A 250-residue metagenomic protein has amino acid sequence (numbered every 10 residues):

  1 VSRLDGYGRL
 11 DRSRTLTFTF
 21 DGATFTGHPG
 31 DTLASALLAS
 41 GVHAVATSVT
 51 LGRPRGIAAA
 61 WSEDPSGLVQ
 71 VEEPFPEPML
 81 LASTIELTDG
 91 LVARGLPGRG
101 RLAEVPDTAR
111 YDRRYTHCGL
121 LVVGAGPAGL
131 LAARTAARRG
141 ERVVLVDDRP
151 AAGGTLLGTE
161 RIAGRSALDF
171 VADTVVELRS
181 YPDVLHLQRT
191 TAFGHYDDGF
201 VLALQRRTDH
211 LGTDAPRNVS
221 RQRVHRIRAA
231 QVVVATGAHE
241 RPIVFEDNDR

Functional and structural regions predicted by a protein language model:
V1-F20, T26-P29, S40-Q70: Ubiquitin-like/PB1-type beta-grasp interaction modules and other compact soluble beta-rich domains
S13, R113-Y115, R138: Short, flexible coil/linker segments at domain boundaries that flank nucleotide/cofactor-interacting
G27, A46-T47, L145-D147, L187-Q188 (+1 more regions): General beta-strand structural signal in soluble alpha/beta enzymes
G30, G124-G126, G237: A short acidic Gly-Thr/Ser loop motif
T32-S35: Short, structural beta-strand-to-alpha-helix junction motif
H43, R142, D183-L185: Conserved beta-strand segments of alpha/beta enzyme cores
T50-A60, P65, V71-E73, M79-L121 (+1 more regions): FAD-binding core/adjacent interface of flavoenzyme oxidoreductases
C118-S180, R241-E246: Beta1-alpha1 glycine-rich phosphate/pyrophosphate-binding loop at the start of Rossmann-like nucleotide-binding domains
